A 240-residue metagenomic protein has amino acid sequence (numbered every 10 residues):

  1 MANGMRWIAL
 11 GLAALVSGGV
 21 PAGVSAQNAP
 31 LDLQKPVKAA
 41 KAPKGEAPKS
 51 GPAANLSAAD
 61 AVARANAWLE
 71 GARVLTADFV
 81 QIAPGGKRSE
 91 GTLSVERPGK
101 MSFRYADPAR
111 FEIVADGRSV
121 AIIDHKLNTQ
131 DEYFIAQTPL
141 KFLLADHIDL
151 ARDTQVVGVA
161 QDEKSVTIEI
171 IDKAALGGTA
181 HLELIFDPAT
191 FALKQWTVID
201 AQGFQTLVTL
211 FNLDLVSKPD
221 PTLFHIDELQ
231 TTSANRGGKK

Functional and structural regions predicted by a protein language model:
M1-Q27: Sec-dependent N-terminal signal peptides
G23-R64, E70, I226-K240: Compositionally biased, proline/threonine/alanine/serine-rich low-complexity intrinsically disordered stretches
A59-N66, Q137-L140, E183, L207: Extracytoplasmic/secreted envelope proteins and their assembly/folding machinery, especially bacterial periplasmic
A67-P84: A short, Trp-centered hydrophobic/proline-enriched beta-strand micro-motif
E70-V74, R88-E90, E96-K100, D107-P108 (+5 more regions): Extracytoplasmic
L93-F142, L207: An acidic-aromatic
N128-I171: Flexible, surface-exposed loop/linker segments and immediately adjacent secondary-structure boundaries
R152-D153, K164-K240: Gly/Pro-enriched, hydrophobic low-complexity segments that function as extracytoplasmic propeptides/linkers
